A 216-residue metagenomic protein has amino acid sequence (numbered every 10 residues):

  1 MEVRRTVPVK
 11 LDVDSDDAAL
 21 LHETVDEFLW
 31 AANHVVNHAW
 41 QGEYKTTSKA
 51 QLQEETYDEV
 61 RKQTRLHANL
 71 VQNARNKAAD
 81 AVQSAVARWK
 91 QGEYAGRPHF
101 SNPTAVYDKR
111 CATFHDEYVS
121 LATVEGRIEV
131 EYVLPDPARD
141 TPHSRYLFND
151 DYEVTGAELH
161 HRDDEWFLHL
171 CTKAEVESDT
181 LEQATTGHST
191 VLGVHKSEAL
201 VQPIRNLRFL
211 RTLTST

Functional and structural regions predicted by a protein language model:
M1-T216: Nucleic-acid substrate recognition interfaces
